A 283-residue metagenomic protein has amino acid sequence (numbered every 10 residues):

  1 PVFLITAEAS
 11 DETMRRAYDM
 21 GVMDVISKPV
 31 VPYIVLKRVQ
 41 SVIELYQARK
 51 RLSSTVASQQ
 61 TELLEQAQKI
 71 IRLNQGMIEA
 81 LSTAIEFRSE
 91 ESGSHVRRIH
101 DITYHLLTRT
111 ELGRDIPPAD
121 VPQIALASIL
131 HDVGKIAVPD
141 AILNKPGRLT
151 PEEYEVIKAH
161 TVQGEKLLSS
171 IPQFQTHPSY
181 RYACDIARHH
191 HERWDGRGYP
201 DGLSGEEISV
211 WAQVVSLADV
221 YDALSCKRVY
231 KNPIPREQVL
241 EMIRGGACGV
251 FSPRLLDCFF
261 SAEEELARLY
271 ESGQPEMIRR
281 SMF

Functional and structural regions predicted by a protein language model:
P1, I34, Q238: Ca2+-coordinating acidic residues in Ca2+-binding motifs
F3-I5: Hydrophobic/aromatic residues positioned on beta-strands within the core alpha/beta folds
A9-D24: Alpha4 helix (beta4-alpha4-beta5 surface) of REC/receiver domains from two-component response regulators
E12-T13, I26-V39, I43: C-terminal output helix
A17-M20, Q40-S41, L143, Y230-K231: Short, glycine/charged-enriched secondary-structure capping and boundary segments
G21, P29, E207: Conserved functional loop/turn residues at catalytic and ligand-binding sites
V42, Q47-E79, T83: Amphipathic alpha-helical coiled-coil "transmission" helices that mediate dimerization and conformational coupling
Q75, E86-F283: Metal-dependent catalytic cores of enzymes that make or break cyclic nucleotides and related phosphoester linkages
